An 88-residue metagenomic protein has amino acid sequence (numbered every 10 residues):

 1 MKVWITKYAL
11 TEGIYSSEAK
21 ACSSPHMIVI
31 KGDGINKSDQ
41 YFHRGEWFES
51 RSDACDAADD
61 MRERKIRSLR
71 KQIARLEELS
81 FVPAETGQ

Functional and structural regions predicted by a protein language model:
M1-N36: Short N-terminal "domain-start" leader segments that mark the transition from disordered tails or signal peptides into
W4-T6, R67, P83: N-terminal non-cleavable signal-anchor helices
S23, A58-R62, Q88: Short intrinsically disordered, low-complexity segments
G34-R75: Intrinsically disordered, low-complexity, charged/polar segments
L69, L79-Q88: A cross-kingdom feature marking charged/low-complexity
